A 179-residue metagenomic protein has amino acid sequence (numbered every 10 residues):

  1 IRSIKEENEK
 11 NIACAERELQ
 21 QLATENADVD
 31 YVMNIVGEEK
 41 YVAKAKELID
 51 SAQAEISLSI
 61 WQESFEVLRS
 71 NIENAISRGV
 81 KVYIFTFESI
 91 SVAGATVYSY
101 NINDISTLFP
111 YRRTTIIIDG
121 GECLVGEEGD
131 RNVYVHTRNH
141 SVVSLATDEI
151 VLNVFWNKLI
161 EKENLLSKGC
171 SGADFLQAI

Functional and structural regions predicted by a protein language model:
I1-K5: Basic, amphipathic "hinge/linker" alpha-helix immediately C-terminal to the N-terminal HTH DNA-binding motif
E6, R17-L22, I84-T86: Intrinsically disordered, low-complexity boundary segments flanking structured domains
E6-A13, R17, V151-F155: Generic secondary-structure signature for well-ordered alpha-helical cores
I12-E73: PLD-like (HKD) phosphodiesterase/transphosphatidyltransferase domain
S64-I179: C-terminal regulatory/effector modules of DNA-binding transcriptional regulators
